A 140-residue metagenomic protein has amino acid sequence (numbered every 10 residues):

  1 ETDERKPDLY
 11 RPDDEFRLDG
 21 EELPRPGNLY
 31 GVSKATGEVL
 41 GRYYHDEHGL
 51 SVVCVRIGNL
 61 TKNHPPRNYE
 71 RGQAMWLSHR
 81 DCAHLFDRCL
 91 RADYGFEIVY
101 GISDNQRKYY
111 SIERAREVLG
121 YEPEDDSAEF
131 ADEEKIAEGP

Functional and structural regions predicted by a protein language model:
E1, R25, L29, E47-Q73: Flexible, glycine-rich beta-alpha linker
E1-H48: Catalytic helix-loop patch of NAD(P)-dependent Rossmann-fold dehydrogenases
D13-F16, N63, A92-D93, I112-E113: Structured catalytic cores of enzymes that bind and process phosphorylated ligands/cofactors
R17, C54, W76, Y109: Short aromatic/basic micro-patch
N28, V32-A35, A74-R80, Y110: Residue-level signal for the nucleotide or nucleotide-sugar donor/cofactor binding architecture
R42, D46, R56-H64, W76-E97 (+1 more regions): Alpha-helical substrate-binding/gating segment
E97-V99, D104-E122, A137-P140: Conserved C-terminal active-site "lid" loop/helix of NAD(P)H-dependent oxidoreductases that clamps the redox cofactor
S127-P140: Amphipathic terminal alpha-helices
